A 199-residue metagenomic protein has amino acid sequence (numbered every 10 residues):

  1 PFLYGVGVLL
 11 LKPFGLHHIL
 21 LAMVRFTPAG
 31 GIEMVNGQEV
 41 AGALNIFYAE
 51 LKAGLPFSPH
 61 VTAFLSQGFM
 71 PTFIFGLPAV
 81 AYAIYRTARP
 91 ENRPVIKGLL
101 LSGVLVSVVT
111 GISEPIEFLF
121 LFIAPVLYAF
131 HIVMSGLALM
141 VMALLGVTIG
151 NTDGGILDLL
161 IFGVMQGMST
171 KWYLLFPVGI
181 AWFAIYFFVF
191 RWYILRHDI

Functional and structural regions predicted by a protein language model:
P1-E39: Aromatic-rich transmembrane-lumenal/periplasmic boundary elements in polytopic membrane proteins
L3-V8, L99-L105: Small-residue-enriched transmembrane helix starts and helix-helix packing motifs in multi-pass inner-membrane proteins
L10, P71-F75, L99, F176 (+1 more regions): Alpha-helical transmembrane segments
G37-T62, P78-Y82, R86, S102-G103 (+1 more regions): Transmembrane alpha-helical segments and their short flanking loops that form helix-hairpins/helix-helix interfaces
A63-S66, V95-V104: The feature identifies polytopic integral membrane transport proteins across all domains of life
Q67-A81: Hydrophobic alpha-helical transmembrane segments
I74, I84-L99: Membrane-proximal intracellular helices of multi-pass ion channels
